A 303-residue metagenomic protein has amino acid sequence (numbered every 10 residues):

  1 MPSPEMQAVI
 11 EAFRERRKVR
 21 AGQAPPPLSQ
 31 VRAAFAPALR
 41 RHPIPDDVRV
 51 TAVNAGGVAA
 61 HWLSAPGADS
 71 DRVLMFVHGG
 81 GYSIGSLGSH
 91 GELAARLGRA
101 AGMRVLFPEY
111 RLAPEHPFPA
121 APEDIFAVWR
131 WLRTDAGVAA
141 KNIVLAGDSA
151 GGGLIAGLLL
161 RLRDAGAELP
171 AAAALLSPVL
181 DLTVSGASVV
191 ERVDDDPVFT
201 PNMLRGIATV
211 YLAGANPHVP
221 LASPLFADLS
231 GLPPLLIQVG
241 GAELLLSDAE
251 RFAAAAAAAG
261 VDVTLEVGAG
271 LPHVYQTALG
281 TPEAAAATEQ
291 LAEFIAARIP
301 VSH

Functional and structural regions predicted by a protein language model:
M1-A68, I299-H303: A glycine/proline-hinged amphipathic helix-loop "lid/cap" segment that gates access to hydrophobic ligand pockets
D71-G80: Short beta-strand element of the alpha/beta-hydrolase
S86-L87, L93, L106-N142, L279-A285: Catalytic nucleophile-loop/oxyanion-hole region of alpha/beta-hydrolase and closely related hydrolase-like folds
G147, G151, I155: Gly/Ala-rich beta-loop-alpha elbow adjacent to hydrolase catalytic centers
L160-A215: Hydrolase active-site cap/lid region
I237-V239: Short beta-strand/loop motif that positions the catalytic acidic residue of the alpha/beta-hydrolase fold
A257-V274: Catalytic histidine neighborhood in serine/cysteine hydrolases with alpha/beta-hydrolase-type architecture
G280-H303: Catalytic active-site module of serine/aspartate enzymes centered on a nucleophile-bearing elbow/loop
